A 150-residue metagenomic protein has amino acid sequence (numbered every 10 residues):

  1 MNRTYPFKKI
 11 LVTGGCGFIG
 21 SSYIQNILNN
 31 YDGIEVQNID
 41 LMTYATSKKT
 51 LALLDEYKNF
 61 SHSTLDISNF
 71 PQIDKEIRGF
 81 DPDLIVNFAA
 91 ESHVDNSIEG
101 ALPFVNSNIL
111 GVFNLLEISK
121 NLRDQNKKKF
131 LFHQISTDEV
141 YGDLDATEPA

Functional and structural regions predicted by a protein language model:
M1-A150: N-terminal Rossmann-like NAD(P)+-binding domain of SDR-like oxidoreductases, especially those catalyzing
